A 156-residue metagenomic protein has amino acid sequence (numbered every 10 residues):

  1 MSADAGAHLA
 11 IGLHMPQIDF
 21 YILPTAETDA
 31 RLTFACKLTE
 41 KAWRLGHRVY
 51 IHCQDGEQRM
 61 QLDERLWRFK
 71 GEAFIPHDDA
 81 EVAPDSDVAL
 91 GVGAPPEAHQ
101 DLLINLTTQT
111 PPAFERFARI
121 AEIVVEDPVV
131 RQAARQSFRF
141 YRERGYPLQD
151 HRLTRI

Functional and structural regions predicted by a protein language model:
S2-A3, H8-D55: Long, hydrophobic N-terminal alpha-helical segment
L45, D78, L106-T107, A118-D127: Extended, well-folded catalytic/binding cores that form a central cleft or groove in large enzyme and scaffold domains
R48-G71: Charged, well-structured alpha/beta interaction segments
H52-Q54, G91-G93, I104-T107: Short His-Asn-centered micro-motif
D63-H99: Helix-adjacent hinge/juxtasegments
P96-D101, N105-R116: SF2 helicase motor core recognition
R119-I156: Glycine-rich, aromatic-bearing surface loops/beta-hairpins
